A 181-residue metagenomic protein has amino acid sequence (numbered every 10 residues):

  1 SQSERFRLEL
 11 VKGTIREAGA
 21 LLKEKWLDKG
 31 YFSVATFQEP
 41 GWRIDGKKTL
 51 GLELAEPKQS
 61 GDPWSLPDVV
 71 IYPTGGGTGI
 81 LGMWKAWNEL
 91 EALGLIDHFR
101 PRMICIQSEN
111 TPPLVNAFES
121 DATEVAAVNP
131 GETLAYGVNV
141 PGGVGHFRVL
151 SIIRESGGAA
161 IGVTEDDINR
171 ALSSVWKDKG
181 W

Functional and structural regions predicted by a protein language model:
S3-E39, E89-W181: Active-site/ligand-binding loops adjacent to catalytic centers
E24-G94, N169, S173: Active-site/ligand-binding-proximal alpha/beta "capping" segment
